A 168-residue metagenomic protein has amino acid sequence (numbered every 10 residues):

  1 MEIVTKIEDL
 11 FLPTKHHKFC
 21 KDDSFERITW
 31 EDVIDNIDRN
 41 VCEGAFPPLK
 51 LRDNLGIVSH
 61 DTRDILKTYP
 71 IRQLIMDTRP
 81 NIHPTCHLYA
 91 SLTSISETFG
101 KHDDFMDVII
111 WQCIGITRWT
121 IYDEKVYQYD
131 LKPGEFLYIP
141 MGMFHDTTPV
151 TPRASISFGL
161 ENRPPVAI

Functional and structural regions predicted by a protein language model:
M1-I34: An N-terminal JmjN-like helical accessory module and its immediate linker preceding a catalytic domain
D9, E31-E135, M143-I168: Active-site region of the double-stranded beta-helix
Y138: Conserved beta-strand-loop-short alpha-helix elements that form and flank the Mn2+/Mg2+-coordinating active site
